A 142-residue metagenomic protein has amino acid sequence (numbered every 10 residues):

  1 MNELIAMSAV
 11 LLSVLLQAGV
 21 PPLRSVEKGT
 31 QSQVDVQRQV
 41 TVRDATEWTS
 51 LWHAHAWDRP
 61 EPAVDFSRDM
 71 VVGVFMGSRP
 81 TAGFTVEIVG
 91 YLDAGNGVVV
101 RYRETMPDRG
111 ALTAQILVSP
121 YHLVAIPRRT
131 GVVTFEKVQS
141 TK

Functional and structural regions predicted by a protein language model:
M1-N2: N-terminal secretory signal peptides that target proteins for export/translocation
A6-L15: Bacterial N-terminal signal peptides
V14-K142: Exposed, flexible binding/inhibitory loops of compact, secreted disulfide-stabilized domains
